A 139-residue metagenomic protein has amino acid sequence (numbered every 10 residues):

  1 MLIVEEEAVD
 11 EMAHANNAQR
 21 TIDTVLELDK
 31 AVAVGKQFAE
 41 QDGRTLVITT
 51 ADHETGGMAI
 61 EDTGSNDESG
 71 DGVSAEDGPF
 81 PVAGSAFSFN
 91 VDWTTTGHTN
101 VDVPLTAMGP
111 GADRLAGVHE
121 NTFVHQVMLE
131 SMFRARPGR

Functional and structural regions predicted by a protein language model:
M1-R139: A post-motif C-terminal structural segment
